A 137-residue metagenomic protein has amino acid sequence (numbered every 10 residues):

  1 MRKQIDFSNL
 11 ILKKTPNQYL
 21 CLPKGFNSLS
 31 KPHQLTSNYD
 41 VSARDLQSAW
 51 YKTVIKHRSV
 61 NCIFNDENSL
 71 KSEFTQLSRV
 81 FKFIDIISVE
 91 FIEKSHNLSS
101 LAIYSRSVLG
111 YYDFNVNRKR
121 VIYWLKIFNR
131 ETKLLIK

Functional and structural regions predicted by a protein language model:
M1-K137: Ser/Thr-rich, low-complexity intrinsically disordered terminal regions
